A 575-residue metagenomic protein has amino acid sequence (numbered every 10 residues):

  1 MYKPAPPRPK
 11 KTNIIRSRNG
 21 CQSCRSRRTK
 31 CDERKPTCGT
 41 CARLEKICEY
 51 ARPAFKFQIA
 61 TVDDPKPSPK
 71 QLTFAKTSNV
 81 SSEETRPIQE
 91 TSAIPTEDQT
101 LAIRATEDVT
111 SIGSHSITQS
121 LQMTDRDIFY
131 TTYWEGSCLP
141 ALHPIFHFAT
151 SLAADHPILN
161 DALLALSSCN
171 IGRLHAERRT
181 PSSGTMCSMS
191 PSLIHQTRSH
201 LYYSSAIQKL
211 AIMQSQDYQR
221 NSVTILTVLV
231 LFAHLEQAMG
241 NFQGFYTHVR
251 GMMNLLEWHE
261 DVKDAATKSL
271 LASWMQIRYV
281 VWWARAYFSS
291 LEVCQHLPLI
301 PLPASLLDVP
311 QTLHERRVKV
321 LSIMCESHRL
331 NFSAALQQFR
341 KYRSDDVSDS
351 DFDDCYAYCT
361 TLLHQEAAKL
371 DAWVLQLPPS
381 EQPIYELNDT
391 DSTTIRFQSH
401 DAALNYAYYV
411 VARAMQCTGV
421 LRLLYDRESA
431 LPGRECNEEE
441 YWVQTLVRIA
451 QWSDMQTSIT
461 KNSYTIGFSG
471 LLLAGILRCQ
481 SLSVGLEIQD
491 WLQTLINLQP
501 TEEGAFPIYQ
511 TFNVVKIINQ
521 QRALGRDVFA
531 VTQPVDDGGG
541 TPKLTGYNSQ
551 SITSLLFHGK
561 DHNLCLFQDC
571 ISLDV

Functional and structural regions predicted by a protein language model:
M1-L159, L174-H195, S199-H200, V528-V575: Charge-rich, intrinsically disordered regulatory segments
N19-Q22, P36-G39, K46, S204 (+7 more regions): Amphipathic alpha-helical interface elements that mediate macromolecular binding in regulatory proteins
Q22-R25, D32, G39-R43, E49 (+9 more regions): Amphipathic alpha-helical interaction motifs in eukaryotic regulatory proteins
I47-A54, L210, Q219-R220, L255-T267 (+2 more regions): Skp1-binding F-box subdomain of Cullin-RING ligase substrate receptors
E49, I171, A233-E236, L421-L424 (+1 more regions): Alpha-solenoid repeat junctions
P87-I94, A102-A105, T124, A165 (+2 more regions): Interaction-prone helical segments in low-complexity regions
D108-H156, N160-S168, L174-T361, Q382-A403 (+1 more regions): Intrinsically disordered, low-complexity acidic/Ser/Thr-rich segments used as protein-protein interaction/activation
I194-H195, S199, N241-Q243, L271 (+3 more regions): C-terminal effector modules of eukaryotic transcription factors
